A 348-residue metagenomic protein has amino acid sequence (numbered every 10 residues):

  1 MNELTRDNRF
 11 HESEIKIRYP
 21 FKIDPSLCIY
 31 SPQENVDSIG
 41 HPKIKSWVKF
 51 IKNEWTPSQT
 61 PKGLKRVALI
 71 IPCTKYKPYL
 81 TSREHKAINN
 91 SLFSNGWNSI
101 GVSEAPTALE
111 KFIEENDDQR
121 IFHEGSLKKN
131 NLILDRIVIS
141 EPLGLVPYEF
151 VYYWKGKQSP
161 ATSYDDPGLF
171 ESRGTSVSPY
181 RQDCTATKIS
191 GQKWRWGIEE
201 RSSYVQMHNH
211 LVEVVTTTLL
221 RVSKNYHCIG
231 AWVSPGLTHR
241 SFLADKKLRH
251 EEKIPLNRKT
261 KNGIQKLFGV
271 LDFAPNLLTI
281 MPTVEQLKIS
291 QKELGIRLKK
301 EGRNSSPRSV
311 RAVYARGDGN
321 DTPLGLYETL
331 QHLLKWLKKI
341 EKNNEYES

Functional and structural regions predicted by a protein language model:
N2-N225, V233-E328, H332-E345: Positively charged, amphipathic N-terminal segments that serve as targeting/anchoring signals
S348: Long C-terminal interaction/binding lobes of large macromolecular proteins
